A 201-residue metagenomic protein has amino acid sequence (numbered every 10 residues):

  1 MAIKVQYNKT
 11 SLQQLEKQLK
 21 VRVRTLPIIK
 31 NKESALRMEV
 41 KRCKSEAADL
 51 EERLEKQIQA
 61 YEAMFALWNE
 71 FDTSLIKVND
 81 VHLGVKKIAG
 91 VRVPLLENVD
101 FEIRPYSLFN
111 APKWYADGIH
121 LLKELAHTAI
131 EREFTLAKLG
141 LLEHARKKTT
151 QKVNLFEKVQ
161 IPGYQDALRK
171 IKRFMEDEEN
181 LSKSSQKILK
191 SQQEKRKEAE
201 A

Functional and structural regions predicted by a protein language model:
M1-A201: Charge-rich amphipathic alpha-helical interaction elements
